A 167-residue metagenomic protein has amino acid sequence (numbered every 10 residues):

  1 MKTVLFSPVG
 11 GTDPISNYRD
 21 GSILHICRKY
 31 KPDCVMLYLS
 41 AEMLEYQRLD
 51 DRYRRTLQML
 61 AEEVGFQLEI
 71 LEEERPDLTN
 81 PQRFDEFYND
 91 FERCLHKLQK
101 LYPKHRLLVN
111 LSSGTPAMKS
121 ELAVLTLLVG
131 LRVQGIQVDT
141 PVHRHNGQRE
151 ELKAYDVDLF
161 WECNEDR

Functional and structural regions predicted by a protein language model:
M1-L108, A117-R167: Long, low-complexity, Lys/Arg-enriched
